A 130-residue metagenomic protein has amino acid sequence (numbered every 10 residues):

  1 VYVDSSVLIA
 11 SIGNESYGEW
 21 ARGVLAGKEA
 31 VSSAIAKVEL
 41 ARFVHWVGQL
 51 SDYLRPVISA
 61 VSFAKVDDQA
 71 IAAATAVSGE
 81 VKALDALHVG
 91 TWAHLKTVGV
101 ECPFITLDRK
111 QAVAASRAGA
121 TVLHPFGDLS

Functional and structural regions predicted by a protein language model:
V1-S32, F43-P56, A120, F126-S130: Short, well-structured N-terminal submotif of metal-dependent ribonuclease cores
V3, S32, K65, A83-A86 (+1 more regions): Short beta-strand scaffold positions
V7-L8, A36, A70, H88 (+1 more regions): Alpha-helix capping/helix-boundary segments
G18, K37, S51-L54, I71 (+1 more regions): A general structural signal for well-ordered alpha-helical segments in protein cores
W20, E39, A73, T91 (+1 more regions): Phosphate- and divalent-cation-binding pockets in alpha/beta enzyme and binding domains that engage nucleotide-derived
G27-A30, A60-S62, V98-P103: Short active-site oxyanion
S33, H94-S130: Acidic, PIN/NYN-like endoribonuclease modules and their adjacent C-terminal/linker elements
S59-L95: Acidic catalytic patch
